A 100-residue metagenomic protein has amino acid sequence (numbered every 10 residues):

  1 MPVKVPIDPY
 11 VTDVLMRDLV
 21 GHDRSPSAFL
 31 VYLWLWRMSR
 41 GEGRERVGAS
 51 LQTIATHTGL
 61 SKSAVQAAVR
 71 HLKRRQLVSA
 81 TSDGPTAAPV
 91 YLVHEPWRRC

Functional and structural regions predicted by a protein language model:
M1-H57, T86: Short recognition helix of helix-turn-helix/winged-helix DNA-binding domains
S61-C100: Winged-helix/helix-turn-helix nucleic-acid-interaction surface
